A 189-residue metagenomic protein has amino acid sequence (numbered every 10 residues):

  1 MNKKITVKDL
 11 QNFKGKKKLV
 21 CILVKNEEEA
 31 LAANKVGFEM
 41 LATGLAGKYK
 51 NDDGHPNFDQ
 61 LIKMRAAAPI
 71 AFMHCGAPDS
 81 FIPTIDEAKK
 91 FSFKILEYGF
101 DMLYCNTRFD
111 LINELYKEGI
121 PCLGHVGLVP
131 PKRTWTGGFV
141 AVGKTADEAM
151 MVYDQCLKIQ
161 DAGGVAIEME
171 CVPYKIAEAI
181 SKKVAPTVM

Functional and structural regions predicted by a protein language model:
M1, K8-N12, C156-D161, I176: Hydrophobic, well-ordered secondary-structure segments that either form specific early membrane-associated helices used
M1-L23, W135: N-terminal amphipathic alpha-helix/helix-capping segment at the start of soluble metabolic enzymes
N2, I22-K25, D53-Q60, P83-E87 (+1 more regions): Short secondary-structure boundary/capping elements
K16-L19, G54, A71: Positively charged, small/polar-rich N-terminal and surface patches that mediate targeting and assembly and bind
V20-V24, L41-T43, F72-A77, L103-C105 (+3 more regions): Hydrophobic faces of well-ordered beta-strands that scaffold small-molecule active sites in alpha/beta enzyme cores
E29-A68, D79, F100-L115, G164-A179 (+1 more regions): Glycine-rich, proline-tolerant flexible connector loops at the mouths of alpha/beta enzymes
I70-H74, P78-A162: Conserved anion-binding
L128-A141, Y174-M189: Conserved active-site-proximal phosphate/metal-binding subdomains
